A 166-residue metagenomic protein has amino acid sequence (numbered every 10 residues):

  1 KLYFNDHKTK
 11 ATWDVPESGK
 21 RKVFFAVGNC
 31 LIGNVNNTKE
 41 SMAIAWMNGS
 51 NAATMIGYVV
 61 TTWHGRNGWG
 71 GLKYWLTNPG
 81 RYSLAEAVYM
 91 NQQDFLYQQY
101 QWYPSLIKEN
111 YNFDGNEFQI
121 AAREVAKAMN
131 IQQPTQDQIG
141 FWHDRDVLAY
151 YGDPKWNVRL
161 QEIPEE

Functional and structural regions predicted by a protein language model:
K1-E40: Catalytic-core segments of thiol-dependent peptidases
V27-P164: Active-site-proximal C-terminal subdomain of hydrolase catalytic domains
